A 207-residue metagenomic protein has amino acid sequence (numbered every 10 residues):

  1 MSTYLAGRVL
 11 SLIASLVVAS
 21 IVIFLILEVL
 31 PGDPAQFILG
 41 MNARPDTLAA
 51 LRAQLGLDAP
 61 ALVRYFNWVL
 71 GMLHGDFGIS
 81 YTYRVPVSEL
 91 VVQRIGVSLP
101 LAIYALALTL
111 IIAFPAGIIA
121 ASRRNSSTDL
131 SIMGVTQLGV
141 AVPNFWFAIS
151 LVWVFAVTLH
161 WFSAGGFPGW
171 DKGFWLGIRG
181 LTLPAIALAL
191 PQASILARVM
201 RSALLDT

Functional and structural regions predicted by a protein language model:
M1, L57, A61, Y65 (+5 more regions): Juxtamembrane loop-helix boundary motifs flanking transmembrane segments in multi-pass membrane proteins
S2-Y4, I13-L16, V92-D129, N144 (+1 more regions): Alpha-helical transmembrane segments of integral membrane proteins, especially multi-pass inner/plasma-membrane
T3, G40, A50-A53, N67-G71 (+4 more regions): Short amphipathic alpha-helical coupling elements at transmembrane boundaries
S15-F66, L159-G180: Hydrophobic alpha-helical transmembrane segments of membrane transport/permease proteins and related membrane-embedded
V22-V29, A59, N67-L70, G134-G165 (+2 more regions): Membrane-water interface segments at the C-terminal ends of transmembrane alpha-helices in multi-pass inner-membrane
I23, L27, P31, A35 (+5 more regions): Membrane-water interface at transmembrane helix exits
D58-F114: An internal, D/E-rich "acidic patch" concept
